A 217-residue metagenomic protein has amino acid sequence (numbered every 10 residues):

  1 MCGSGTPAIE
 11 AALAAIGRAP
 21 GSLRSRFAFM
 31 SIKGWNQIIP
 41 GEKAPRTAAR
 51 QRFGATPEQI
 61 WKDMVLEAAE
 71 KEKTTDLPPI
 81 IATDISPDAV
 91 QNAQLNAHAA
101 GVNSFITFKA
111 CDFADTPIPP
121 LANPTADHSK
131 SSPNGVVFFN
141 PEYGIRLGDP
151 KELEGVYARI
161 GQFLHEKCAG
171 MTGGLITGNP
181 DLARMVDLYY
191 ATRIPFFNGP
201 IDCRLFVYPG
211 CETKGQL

Functional and structural regions predicted by a protein language model:
M1-P117, E152: Conserved S-adenosyl-L-methionine
C111-L217: C-terminal catalytic and target-recognition region of SAM-dependent MTase-like enzymes, primarily methyltransferases
